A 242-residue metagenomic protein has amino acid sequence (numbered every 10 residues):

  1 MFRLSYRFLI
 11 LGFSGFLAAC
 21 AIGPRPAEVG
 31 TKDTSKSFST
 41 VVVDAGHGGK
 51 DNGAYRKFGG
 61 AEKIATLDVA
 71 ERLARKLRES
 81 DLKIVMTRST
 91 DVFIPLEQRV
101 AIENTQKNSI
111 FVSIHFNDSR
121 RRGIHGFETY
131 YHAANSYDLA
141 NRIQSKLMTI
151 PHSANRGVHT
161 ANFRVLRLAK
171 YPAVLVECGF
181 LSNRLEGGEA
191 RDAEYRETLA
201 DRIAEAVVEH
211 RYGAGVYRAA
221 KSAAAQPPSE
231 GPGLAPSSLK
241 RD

Functional and structural regions predicted by a protein language model:
M1-D242: Catalytic-site microenvironment of enzymes that process N-acetyl-hexosamine-containing cell-wall polysaccharides
